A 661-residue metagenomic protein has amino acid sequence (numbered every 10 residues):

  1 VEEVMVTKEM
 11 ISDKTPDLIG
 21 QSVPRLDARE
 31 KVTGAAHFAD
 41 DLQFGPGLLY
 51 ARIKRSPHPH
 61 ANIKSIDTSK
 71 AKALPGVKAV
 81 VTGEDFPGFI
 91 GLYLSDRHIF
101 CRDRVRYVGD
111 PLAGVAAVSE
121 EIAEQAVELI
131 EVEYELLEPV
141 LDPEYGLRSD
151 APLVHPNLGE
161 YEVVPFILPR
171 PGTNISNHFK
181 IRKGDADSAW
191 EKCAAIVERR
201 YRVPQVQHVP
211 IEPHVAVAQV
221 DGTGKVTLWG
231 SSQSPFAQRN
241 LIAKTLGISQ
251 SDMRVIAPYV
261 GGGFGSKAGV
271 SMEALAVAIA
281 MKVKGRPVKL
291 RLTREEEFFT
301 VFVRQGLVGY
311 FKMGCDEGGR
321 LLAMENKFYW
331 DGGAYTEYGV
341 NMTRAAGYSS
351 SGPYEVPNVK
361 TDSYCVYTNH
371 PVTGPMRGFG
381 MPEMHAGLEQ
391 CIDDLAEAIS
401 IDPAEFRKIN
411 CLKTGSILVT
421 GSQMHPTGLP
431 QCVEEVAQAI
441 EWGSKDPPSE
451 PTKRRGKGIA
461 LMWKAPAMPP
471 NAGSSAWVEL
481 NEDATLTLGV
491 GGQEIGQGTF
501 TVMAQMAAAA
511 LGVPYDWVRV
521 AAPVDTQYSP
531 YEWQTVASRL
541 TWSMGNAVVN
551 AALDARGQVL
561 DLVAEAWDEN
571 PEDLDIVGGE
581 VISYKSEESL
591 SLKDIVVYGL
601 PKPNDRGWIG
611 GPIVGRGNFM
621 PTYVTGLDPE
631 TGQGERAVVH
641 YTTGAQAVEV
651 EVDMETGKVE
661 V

Functional and structural regions predicted by a protein language model:
V1-P171, I196-R199: Flexible, low-hydrophobicity surface segments
V1-T33, D40, L49, P165 (+7 more regions): Cofactor-centric catalytic regions
G76-A79, D252, G318, W517: Glycine-centered tight turns that cap/initiate beta-strands
A216, D221-V226, S231-I256: A conserved hydrophobic secondary-structure block that centers on an alpha-helix together with its immediately flanking
E355-T373, A521-Y528, E532: A glycine-rich, basic-preceded beta-loop-alpha segment at the flavin cofactor/substrate interface of flavin-utilizing
V356, V372-M384, A537: A short glycine-threonine-serine/GTX helix/turn-capping micro-motif
